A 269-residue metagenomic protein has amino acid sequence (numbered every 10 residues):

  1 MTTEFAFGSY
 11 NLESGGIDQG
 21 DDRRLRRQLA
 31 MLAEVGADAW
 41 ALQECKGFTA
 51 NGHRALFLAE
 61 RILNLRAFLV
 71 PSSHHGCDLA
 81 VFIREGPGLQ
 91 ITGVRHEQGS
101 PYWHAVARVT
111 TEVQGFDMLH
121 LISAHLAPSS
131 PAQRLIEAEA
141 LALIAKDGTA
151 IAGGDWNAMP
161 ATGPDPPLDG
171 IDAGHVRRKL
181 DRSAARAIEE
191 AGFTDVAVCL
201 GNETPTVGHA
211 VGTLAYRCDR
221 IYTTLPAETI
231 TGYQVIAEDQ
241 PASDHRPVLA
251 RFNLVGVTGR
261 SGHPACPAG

Functional and structural regions predicted by a protein language model:
M1-L58, G76, G256-G269: N-terminal, active-site-proximal structural segment of metallo-dependent hydrolase catalytic domains
A6-L12, Q28-G52, L121-A124, L141-P167 (+2 more regions): Active-site beta-strand/loop signature of hydrolases that rely on acidic residues for catalysis
G15-I17, E97, S123-Q133, D172: Surface-exposed cleft-lining segments at the edges of enzyme active sites
G20-L25, Y102, P131-R134: A conditional alpha-helix N-cap/helix-loop micro-motif detector
E44-M118: Structured beta-strand-rich core segments of catalytic domains in phosphoester-bond hydrolases
N64-R66, E228-D239, P247: Low-complexity, intrinsically disordered Gly/Pro/Thr-rich segments
H74-I91, E112, E189-A191, G212-T229 (+1 more regions): Conserved beta strand-loop-helix elements of the APE1-like EEP
I136-C218, T224-P226, G269: Metal-dependent phosphoesterases centered on the DNase I-like endonuclease/exonuclease/phosphatase
